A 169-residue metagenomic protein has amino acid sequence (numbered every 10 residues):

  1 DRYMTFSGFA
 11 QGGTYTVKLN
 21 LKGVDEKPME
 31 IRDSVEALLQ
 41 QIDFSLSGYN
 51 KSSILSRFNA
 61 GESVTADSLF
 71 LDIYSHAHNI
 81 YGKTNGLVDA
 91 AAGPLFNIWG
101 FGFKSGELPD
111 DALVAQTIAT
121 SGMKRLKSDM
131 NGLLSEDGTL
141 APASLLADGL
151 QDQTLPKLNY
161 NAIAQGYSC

Functional and structural regions predicted by a protein language model:
D1-N161: A contiguous, well-ordered beta/alpha segment that forms the leading edge of an enzyme domain
Q165: Short, conserved phosphate/pyrophosphate- and ester-handling motifs at nucleotide-, phospho-/glycolipid
S168: Short active-site segment of divalent metal-dependent hydrolases/proteases that encodes the spacing between
